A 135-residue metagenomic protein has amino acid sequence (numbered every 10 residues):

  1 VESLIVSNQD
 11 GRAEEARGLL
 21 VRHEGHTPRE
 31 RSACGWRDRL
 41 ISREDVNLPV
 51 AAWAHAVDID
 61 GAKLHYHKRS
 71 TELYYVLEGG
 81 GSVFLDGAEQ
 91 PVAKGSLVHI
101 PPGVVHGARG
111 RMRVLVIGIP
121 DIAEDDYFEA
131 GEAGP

Functional and structural regions predicted by a protein language model:
E2-H23, E30-S32, N47-V50, R109-P135: Double-stranded beta-helix
H23, W53, P91-K94: Short amphipathic beta-strand/extended segments with alternating polar/hydrophobic composition
T27-L64, S70, I117, D126: A short glycine-rich, His/Asp/Glu-containing loop-to-beta-strand
P28-R29, H65, E89, H106: Short secondary-structure boundary/capping segments
L64, V83-F84, I100, V104-R111 (+1 more regions): Short beta-strand His + acidic residue motifs that chelate non-heme Fe in jelly-roll/DSBH and cupin folds
R69-G81, D86: Glycine- and acidic-residue-biased ligand/ion/polar-headgroup-sensing regions
L77-E78, A93-K94, G110: A cytosolic small-molecule/anion-sensing beta-strand core signal
G87-G103: Short acidic-glycine-tyrosine-enriched beta hairpin
